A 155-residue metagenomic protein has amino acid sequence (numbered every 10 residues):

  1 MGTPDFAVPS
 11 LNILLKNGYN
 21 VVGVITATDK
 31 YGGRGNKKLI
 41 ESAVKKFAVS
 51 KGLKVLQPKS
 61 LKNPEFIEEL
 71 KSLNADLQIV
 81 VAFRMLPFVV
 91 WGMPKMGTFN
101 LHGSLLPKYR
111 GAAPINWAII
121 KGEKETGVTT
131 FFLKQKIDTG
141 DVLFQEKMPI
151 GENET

Functional and structural regions predicted by a protein language model:
M1-T155: One-carbon transfer enzymes
